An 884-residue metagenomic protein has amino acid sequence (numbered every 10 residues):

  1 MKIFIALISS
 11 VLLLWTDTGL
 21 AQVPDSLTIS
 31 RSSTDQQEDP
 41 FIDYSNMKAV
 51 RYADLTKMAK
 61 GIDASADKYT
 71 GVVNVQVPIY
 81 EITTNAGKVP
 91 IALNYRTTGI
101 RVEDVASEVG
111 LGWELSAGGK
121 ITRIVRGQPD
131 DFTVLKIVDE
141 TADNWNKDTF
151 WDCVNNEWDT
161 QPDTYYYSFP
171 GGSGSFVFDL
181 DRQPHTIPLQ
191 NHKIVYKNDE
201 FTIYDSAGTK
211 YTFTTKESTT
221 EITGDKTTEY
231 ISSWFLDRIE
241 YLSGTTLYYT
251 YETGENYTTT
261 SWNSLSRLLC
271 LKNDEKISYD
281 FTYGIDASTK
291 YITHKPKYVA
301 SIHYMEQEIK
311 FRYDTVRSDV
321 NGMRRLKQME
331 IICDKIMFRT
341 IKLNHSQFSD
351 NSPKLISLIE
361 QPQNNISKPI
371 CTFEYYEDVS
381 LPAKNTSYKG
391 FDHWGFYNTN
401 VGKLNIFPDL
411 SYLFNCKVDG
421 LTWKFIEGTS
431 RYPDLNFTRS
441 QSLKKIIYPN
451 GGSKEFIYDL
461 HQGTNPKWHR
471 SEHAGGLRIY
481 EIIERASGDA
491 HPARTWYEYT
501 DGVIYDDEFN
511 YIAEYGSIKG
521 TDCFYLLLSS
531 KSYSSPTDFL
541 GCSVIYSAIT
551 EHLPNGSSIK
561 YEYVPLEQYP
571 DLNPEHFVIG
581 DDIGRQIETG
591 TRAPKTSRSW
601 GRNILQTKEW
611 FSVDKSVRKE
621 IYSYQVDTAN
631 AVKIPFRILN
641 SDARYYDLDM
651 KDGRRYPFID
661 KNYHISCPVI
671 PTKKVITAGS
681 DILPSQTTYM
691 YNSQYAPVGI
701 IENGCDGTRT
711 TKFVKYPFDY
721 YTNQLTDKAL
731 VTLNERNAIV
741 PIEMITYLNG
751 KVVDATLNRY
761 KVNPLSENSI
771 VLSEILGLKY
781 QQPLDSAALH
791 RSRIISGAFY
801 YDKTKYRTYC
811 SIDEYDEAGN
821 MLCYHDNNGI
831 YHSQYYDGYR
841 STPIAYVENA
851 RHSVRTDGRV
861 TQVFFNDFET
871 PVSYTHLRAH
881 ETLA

Functional and structural regions predicted by a protein language model:
M1-S26: Bacterial Sec-dependent N-terminal signal peptides
V23-D237, Y241-G244, S380-N436, N465-A593: Long, intrinsically disordered, low-complexity, charged/polar and glycine-rich segments
S26, T149, T160, T164 (+8 more regions): Coil residues (strongly favoring Ser/Thr
V72-Q76, K88-P90, T164, N198-E200 (+23 more regions): Extracellular structured ligand-interaction cores
V77, I91-L93, T212-E217, T227-I231 (+26 more regions): Aromatic-rich beta-strand edge motifs centered on tyrosine
Y204-A207, T215, R238-G244, L269-D274 (+19 more regions): Beta-turn initiation residues at beta-strand->coil junctions
E229-L271: Long, hydrophobic, well-ordered secondary-structure blocks that form the structural core and pocket-lining surfaces
T875-T882: Conserved small/polar residues in nucleotide/adenosyl-binding loops
